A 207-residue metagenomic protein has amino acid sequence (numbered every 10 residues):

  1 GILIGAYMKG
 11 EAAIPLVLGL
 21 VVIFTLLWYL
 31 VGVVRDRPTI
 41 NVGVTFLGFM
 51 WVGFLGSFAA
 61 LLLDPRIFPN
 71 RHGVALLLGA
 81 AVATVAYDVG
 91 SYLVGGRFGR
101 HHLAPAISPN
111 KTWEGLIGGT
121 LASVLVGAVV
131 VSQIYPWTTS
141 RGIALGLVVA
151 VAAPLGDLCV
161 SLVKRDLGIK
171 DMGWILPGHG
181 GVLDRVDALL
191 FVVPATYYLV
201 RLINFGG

Functional and structural regions predicted by a protein language model:
G1-L147: Membrane-embedded alpha-helical bundles of polytopic integral membrane proteins
V82-R100, A104, W113, I117 (+1 more regions): Acidic (Asp/Glu-rich) catalytic motifs at the cytosolic membrane interface
P109, P136, G178, L189 (+1 more regions): Juxtamembrane helix-loop transition sites at the ends of transmembrane segments in multi-pass membrane proteins
S123-V124, A188, V192, R201: Hydrophobic transmembrane alpha-helices of multi-pass small-molecule transporters
V126-G127, A195-Y197: A general structural signal for short secondary-structure boundary/capping elements
Y198-G207: Juxtamembrane boundary at the C-terminal end of a transmembrane helix
